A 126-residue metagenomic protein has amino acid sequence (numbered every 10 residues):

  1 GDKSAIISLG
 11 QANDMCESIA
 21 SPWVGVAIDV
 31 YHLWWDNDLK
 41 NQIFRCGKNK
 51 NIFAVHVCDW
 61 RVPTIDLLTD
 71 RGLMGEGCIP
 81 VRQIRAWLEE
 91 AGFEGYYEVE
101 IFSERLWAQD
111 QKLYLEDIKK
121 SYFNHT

Functional and structural regions predicted by a protein language model:
G1-S4: Active-site-proximal beta-alpha loop/turn segments in soluble metabolic enzymes
I6-I28, W34-T126: Histidine-acidic metal/acid-base catalytic patches
